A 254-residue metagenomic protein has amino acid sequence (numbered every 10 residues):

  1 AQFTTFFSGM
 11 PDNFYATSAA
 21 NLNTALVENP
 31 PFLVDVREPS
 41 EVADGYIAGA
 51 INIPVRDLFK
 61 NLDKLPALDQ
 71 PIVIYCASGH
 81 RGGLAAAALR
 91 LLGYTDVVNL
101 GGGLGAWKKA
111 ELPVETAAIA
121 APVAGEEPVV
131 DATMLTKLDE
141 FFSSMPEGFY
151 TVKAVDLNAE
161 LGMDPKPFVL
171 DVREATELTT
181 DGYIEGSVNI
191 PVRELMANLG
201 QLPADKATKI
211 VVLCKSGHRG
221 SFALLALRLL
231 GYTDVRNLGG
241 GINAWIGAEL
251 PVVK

Functional and structural regions predicted by a protein language model:
A1-P31, P39-P71, H80-P165, A175-K209 (+1 more regions): Rhodanese-like catalytic fold shared by cysteine-dependent sulfurtransferases and DSP/PTP-type phosphatases
L33-D35, V169-D171: Structural scaffold elements adjacent to functional motifs in cytosolic proteins
I74-C76, V212-C214: Short, surface-exposed ligand- or partner-binding patches at beta-edge/loop junctions that are enriched in aromatics
